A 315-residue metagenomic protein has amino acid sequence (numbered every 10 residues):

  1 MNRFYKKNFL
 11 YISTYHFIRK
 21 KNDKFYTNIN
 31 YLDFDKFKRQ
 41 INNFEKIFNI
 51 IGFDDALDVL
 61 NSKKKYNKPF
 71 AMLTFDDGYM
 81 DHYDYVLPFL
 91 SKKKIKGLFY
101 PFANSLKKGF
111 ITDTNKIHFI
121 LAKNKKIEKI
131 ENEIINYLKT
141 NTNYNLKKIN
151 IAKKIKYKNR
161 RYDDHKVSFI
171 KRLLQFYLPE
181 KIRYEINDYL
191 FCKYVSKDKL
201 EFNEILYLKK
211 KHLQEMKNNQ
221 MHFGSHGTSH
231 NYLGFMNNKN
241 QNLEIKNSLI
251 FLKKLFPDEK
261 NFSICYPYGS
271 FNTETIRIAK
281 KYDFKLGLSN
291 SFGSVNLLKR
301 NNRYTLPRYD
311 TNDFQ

Functional and structural regions predicted by a protein language model:
M1-T74, D81, T112-L121, F235-Q315: C-terminal active-site subregion of NodB/CE4 polysaccharide deacetylases
S13, I18-R19, K68-A71, S91-S270 (+1 more regions): Metal-dependent polysaccharide deacetylase catalytic core of the NodB/CE4 family, i.e., the active-site-bearing domain
R39, D81, Y85, L208-K211: Short, well-structured alpha-helical interface segments that form or flank functional binding sites
R39-I47, F89-K94, N219: A short, Lys/Arg-enriched amphipathic alpha-helix followed by its capping loop at the start of a domain
T74, M80-V86, K93: Membrane-embedded segments
Y79-M80, S229: Short, glycine/acidic-enriched loop or turn micro-motifs at the edges of active sites
P88, Q214, I276-R277: Alpha-helical segments flanking ligand/cofactor-binding loops in enzyme cores
